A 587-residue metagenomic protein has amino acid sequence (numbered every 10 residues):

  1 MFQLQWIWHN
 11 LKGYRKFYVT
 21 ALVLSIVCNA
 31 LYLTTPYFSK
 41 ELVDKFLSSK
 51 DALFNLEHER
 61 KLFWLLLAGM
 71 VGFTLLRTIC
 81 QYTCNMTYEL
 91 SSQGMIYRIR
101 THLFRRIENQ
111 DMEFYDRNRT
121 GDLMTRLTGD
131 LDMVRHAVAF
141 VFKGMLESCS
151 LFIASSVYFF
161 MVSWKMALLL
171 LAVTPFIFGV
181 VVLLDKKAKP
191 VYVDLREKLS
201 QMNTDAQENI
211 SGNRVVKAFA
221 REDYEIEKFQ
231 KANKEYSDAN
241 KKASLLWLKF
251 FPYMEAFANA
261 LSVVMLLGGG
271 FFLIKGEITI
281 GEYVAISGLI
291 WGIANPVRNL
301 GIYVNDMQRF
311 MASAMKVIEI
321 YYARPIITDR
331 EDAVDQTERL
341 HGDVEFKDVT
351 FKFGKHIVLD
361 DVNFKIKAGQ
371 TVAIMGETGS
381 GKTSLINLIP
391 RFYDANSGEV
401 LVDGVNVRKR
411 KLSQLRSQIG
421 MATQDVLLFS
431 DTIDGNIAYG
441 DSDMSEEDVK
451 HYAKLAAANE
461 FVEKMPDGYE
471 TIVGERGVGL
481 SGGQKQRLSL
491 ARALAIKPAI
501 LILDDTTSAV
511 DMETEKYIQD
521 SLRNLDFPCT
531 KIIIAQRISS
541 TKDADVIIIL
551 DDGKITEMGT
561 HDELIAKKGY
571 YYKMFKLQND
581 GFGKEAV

Functional and structural regions predicted by a protein language model:
M1-Y32, L47-L67, L76, C80-S92 (+12 more regions): Membrane-integrated ABC transporters
K12-K16, M112-E113, G129-V138, F142 (+7 more regions): An intracellular "coupling" helix at the cytosolic face of ABC transporter transmembrane type-1 domains
G13, F17-C28, F73, F140-D194 (+1 more regions): Transmembrane helices of ABC transporter permease
V23-L24, L31-L47, F73-T120, M124 (+12 more regions): Juxtamembrane helix-loop junctions of ABC transporter transmembrane domains
L56, T337-V587: ABC-type nucleotide-binding domain
I107, F229, F346-D348: Conserved catalytic Walker-motif region of ABC-type ATPase nucleotide-binding domains
Y158-A172, K242-K316, I320-Y321: Helix-loop-helix
